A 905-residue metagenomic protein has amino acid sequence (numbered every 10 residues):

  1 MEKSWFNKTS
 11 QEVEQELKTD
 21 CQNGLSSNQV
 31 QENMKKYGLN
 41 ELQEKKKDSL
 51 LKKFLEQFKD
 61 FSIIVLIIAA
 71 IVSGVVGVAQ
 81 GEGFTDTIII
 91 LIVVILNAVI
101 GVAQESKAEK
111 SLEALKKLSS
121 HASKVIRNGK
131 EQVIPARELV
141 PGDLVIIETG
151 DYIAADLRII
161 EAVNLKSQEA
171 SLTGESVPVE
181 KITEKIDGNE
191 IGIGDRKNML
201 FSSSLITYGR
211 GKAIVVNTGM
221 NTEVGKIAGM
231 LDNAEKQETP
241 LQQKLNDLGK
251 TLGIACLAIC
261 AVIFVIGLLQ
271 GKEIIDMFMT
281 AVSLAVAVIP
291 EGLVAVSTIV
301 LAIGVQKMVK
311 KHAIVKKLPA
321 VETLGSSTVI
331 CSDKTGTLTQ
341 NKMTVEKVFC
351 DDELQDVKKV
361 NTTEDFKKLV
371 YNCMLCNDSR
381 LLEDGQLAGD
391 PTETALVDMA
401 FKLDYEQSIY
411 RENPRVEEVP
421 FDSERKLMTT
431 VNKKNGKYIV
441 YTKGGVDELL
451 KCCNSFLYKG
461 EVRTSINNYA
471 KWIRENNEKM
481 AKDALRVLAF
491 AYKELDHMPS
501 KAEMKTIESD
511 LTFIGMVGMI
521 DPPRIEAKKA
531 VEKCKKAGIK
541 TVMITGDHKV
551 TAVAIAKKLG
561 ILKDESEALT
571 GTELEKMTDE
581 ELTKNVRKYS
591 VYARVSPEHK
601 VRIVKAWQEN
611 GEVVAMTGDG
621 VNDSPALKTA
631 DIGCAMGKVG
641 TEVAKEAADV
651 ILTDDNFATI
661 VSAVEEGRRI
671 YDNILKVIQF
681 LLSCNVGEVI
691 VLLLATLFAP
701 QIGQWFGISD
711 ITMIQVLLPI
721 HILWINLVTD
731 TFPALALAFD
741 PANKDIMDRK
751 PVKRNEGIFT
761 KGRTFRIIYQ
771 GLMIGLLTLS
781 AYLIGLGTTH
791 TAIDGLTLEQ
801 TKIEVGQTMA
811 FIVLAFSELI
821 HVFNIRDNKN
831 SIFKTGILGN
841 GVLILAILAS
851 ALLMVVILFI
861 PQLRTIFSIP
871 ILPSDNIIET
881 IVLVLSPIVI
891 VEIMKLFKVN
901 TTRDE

Functional and structural regions predicted by a protein language model:
M1-P751, E756-F759, L772, F811 (+1 more regions): Conserved cytosolic headpiece of P-type ATPases
L697-L717, I784-G806: Helix-coil boundary and interhelical linker segments in multi-pass alpha-helical membrane proteins
T729, Q807-V822: Generic alpha-helical transmembrane segments
N755-L772, Q800-M809: Membrane-water interface at loop-to-transmembrane-helix junctions
G775-L776: Pore-domain transmembrane helices of cation channels
I825: A C-terminal functional module that forms or caps the active site or interfaces directly with catalytic machinery
